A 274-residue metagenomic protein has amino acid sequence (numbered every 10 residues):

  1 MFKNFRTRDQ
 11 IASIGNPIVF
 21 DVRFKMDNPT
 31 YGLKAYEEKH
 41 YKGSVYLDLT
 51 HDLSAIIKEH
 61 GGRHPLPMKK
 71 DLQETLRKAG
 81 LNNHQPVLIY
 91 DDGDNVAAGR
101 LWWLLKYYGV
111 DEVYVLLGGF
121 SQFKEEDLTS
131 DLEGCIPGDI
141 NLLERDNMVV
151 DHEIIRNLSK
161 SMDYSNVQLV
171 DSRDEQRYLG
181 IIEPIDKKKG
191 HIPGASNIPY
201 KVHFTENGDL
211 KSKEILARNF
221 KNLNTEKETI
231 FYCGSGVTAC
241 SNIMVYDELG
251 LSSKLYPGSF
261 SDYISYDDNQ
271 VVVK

Functional and structural regions predicted by a protein language model:
M1-K274: Cytosolic catalytic domains that perform sulfur/thiol-centered chemistry
